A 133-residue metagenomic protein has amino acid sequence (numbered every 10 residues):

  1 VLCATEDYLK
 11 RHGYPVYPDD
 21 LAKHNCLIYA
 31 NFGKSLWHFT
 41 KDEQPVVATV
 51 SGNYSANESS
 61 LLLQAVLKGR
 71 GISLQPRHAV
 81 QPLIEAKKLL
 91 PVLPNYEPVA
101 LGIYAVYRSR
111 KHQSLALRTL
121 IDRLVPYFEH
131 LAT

Functional and structural regions predicted by a protein language model:
V1-L2, E6-D7, H24-C26, S35-W37 (+1 more regions): Small-molecule pocket liners
C3-L27, D42: Flexible hinge/capping segments at coil-to-helix
R11-H12, Y29, L83, V92: Residues that scaffold the ATP/ADP-binding catalytic core of kinase and kinase-like folds
D19, L63-Q64, R118: Alpha-helical segments flanking ligand/cofactor-binding loops in enzyme cores
D20, L36-T49, L83: Ligand-binding cleft/hinge of the Venus flytrap
V47-P91, P98, Q113: Hydrophobic hinge/microswitch elements
R77-A86, Y96-T133: C-terminal effector-binding regulatory domain of bacterial HTH transcription factors
